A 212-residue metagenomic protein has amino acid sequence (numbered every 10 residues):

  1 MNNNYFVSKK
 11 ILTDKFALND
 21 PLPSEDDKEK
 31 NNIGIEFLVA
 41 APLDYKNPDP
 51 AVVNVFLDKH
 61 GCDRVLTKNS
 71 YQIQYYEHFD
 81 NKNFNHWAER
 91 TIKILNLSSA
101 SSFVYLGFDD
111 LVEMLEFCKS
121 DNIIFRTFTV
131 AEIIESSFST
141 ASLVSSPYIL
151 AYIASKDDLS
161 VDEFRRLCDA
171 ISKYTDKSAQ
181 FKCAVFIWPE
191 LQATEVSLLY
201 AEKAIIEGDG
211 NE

Functional and structural regions predicted by a protein language model:
M1-E212: Tubulin/FtsZ superfamily GTPase core signature
